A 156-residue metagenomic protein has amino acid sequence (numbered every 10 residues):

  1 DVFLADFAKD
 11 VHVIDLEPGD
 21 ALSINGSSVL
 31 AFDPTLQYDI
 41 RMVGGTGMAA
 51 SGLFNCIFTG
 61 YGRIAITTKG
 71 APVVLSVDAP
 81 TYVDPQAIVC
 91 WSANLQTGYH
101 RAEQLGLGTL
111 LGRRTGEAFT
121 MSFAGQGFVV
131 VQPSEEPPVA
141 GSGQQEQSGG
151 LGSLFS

Functional and structural regions predicted by a protein language model:
D1-S156: Composition-driven recognition of glycine/serine/threonine/acidic- and proline-rich low-complexity segments and repeats
